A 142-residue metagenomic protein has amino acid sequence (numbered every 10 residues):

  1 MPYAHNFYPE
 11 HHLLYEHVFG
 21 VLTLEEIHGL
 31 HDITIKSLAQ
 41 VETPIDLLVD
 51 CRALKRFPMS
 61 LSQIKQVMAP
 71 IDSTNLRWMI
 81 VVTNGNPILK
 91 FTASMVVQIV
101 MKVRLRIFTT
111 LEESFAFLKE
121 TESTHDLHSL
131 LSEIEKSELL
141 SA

Functional and structural regions predicted by a protein language model:
M1-A142: Amphipathic, Lys/Arg-enriched alpha-helical "gate/interface" segment within cytosolic domains that mediates
